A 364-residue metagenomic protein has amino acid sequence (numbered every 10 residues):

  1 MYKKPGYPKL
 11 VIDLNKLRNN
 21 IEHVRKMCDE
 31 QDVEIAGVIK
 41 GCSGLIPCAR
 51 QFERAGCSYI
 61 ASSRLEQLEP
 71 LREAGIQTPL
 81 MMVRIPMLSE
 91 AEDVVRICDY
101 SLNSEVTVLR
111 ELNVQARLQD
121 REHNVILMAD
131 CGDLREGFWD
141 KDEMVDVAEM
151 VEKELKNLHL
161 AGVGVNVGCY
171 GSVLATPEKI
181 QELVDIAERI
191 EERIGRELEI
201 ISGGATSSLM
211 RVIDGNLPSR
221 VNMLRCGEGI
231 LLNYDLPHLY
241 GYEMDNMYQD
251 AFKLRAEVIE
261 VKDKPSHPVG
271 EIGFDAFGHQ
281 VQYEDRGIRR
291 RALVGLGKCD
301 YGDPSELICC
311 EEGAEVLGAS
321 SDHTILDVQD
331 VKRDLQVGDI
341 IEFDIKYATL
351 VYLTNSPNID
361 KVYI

Functional and structural regions predicted by a protein language model:
M1-I12: Generic N-terminal amphipathic, Lys/Arg-enriched alpha-helix
M1-K3, V24-C28, M128-C131: N-terminal small/glycine-rich loop or linker at the start of catalytic domains across soluble metabolic enzymes
K9-V11, V33-I194: Active-site-proximal beta-alpha core segment in soluble small-molecule metabolic enzymes
L17, K40, L71, L127 (+5 more regions): Conserved, mostly hydrophobic/aromatic
L17-N20, V24, I186: Alpha-helical packing segments of well-folded alpha/beta enzyme cores
I21-H23, E30, G41-R54, L335-L350: N-terminal capping/small domains of soluble enzymes
Q181-I364: Active-site anion/phosphate-binding pocket segments in diverse small-molecule metabolic enzymes
